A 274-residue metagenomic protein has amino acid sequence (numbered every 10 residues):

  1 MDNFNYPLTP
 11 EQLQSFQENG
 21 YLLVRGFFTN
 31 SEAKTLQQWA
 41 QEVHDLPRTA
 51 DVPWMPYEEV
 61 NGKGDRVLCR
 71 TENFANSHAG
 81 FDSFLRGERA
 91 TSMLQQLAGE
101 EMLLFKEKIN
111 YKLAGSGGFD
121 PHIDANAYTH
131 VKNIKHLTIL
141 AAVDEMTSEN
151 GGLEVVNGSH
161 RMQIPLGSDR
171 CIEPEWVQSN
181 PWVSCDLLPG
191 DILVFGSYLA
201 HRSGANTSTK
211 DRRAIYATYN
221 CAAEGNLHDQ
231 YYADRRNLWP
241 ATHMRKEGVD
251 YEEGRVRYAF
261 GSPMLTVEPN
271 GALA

Functional and structural regions predicted by a protein language model:
M1-E18, R25-P121, A127, T242: Non-heme Fe(II)-dependent double-stranded beta-helix
Q14, M146-G204, E224: Double-stranded beta-helix
V43-L46, A50, W54, E59 (+2 more regions): Non-heme Fe(II)/2-oxoglutarate
E100-E107, G117-F119, K135-A141, G151 (+1 more regions): Generic beta-strand structural signal
K108, I123-A125, A141-E145, N157: Short, structured patches in soluble enzyme cores that scaffold and shape functional sites
F119-A127, A141, C171-S179: Active-site glycine-rich loop that binds ribose-phosphate moieties when present
D124-H136, N180-P181, L187, K210-D211: A short beta-loop-beta micro-motif enriched in histidine and acidic residues
H130-S148, D186, V194, T218-A222: Short, conserved beta-strand element in jelly-roll/cupin
